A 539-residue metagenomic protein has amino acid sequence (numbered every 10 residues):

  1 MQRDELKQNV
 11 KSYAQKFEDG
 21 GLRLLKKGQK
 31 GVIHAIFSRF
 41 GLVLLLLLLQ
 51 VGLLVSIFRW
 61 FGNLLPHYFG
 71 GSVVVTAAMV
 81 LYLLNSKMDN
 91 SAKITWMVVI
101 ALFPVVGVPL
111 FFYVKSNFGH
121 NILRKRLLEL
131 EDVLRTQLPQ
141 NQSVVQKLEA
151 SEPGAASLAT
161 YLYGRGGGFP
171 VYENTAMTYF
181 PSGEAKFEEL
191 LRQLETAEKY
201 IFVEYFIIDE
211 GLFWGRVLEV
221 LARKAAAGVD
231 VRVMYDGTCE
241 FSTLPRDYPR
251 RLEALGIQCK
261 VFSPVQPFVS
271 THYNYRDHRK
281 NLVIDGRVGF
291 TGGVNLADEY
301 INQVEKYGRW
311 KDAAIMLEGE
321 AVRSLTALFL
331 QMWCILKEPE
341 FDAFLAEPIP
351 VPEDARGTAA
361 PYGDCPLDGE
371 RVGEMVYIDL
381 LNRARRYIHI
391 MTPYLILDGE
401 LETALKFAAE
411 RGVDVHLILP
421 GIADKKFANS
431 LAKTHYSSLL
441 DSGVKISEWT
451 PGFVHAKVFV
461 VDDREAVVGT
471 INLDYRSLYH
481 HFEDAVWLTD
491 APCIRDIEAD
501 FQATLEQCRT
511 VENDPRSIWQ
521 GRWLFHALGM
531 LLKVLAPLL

Functional and structural regions predicted by a protein language model:
M1-M375, D379, R383, A423 (+5 more regions): N-terminal localization/anchoring segments of enzymes in phospholipid and broader phosphate metabolism
D312, M391-T392: A short, conserved beta-strand element enriched in hydrophobic/aromatic residues
D368, T392, I396, A423-S430 (+2 more regions): A short glycine-/small-residue-rich loop at the edge of a beta-strand within enzyme catalytic domains
N382, T403-K406, K433-S437: Internal, well-ordered alpha-helical scaffold/interface segments that support domain packing or protein-protein contacts
Y394-H416, P420, K425: Helical hairpin unit composed of two closely spaced alpha helices linked by a short loop
V413-L417, G421-D474, L478-Y479: C-terminal structural cap/anchor segments
